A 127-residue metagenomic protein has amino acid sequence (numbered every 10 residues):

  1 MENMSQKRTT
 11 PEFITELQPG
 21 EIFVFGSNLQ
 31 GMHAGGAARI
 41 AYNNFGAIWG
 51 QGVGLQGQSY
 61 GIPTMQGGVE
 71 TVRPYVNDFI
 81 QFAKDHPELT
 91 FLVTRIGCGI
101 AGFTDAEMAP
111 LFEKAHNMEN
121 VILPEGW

Functional and structural regions predicted by a protein language model:
M1-W127: Macrodomain-like recognition of ADP-ribose-binding/processing modules
